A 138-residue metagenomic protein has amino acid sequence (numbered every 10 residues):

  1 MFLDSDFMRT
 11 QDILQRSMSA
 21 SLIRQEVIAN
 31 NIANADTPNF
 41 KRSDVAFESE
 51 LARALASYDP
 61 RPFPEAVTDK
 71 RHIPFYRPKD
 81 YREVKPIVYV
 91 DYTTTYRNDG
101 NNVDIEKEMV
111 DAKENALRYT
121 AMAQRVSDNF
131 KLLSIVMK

Functional and structural regions predicted by a protein language model:
M1-K138: Amphipathic alpha-helical polymerization modules
